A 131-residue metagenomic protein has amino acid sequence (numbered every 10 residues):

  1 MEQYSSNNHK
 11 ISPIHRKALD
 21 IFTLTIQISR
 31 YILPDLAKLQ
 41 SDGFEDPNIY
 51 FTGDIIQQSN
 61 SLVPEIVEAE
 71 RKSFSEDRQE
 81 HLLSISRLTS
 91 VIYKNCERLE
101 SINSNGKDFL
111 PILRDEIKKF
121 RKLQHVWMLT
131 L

Functional and structural regions predicted by a protein language model:
M1-L131: Amphipathic alpha-helical assembly/interaction segments
